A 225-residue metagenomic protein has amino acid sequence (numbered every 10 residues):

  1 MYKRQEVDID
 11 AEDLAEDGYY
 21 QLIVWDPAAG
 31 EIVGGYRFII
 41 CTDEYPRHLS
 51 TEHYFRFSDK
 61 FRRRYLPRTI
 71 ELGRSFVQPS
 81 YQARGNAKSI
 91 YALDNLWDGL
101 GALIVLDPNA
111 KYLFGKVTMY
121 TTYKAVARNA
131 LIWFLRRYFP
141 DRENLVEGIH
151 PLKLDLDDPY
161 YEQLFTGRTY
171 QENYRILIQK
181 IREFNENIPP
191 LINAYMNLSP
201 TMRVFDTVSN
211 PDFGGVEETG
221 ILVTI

Functional and structural regions predicted by a protein language model:
M1-Q5: Conserved small/polar residues in nucleotide/adenosyl-binding loops
E6-E12, A83-N86: Short helix/loop segment immediately N-terminal to the Walker
E6-I9, P200-N210: Short, well-structured beta-strand/strand-turn elements
L14-L22, M202-R203, F213-T219: A short helix-loop-beta-strand connector motif used in the catalytic cores of GNAT acetyltransferases and, in some
Y19, V33-G35, P67-L72, A110 (+1 more regions): Extracellular structured ligand-interaction cores
I23, G30-I40: Conserved beta-strand in the GNAT
C41-M202: Acyl-donor binding region in acyl/amide transferases
G220-I225: Long, continuous compositionally biased terminal/linker segments
